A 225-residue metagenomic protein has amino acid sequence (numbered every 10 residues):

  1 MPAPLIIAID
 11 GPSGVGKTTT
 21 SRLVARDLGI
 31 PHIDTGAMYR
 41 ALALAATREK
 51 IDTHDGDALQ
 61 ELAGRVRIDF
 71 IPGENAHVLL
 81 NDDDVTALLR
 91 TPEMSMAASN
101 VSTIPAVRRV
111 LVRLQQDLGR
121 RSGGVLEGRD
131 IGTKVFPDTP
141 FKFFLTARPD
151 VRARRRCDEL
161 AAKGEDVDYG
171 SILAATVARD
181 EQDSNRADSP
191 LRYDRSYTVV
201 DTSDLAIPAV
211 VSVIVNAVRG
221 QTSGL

Functional and structural regions predicted by a protein language model:
I7-I9: Hydrophobic anchor at the beta1->P-loop junction of P-loop NTPases
S13: The conserved Walker
K17: Conserved lysine of the Walker
T20: Hydrophobic positions on the alpha1 helix immediately C-terminal to the Walker A/P-loop
L23-E93: N-terminal phosphate/diphosphate-binding loop that engages ATP/GTP or pyrophosphate donors across diverse enzyme folds
T86-E165: ATP-dependent NMP and nucleoside kinases share a basic, alpha-helical "lid"
Q115-S122, R129-K134, D138, K163-V213: Small-molecule kinase domains that catalyze NTP-dependent phosphoryl transfer to phosphate-bearing small molecules
K142-L145, P149-V151, R156-E159, S196-V199 (+2 more regions): Glycine-rich phosphate-binding loops of nucleotide-dependent enzymes
